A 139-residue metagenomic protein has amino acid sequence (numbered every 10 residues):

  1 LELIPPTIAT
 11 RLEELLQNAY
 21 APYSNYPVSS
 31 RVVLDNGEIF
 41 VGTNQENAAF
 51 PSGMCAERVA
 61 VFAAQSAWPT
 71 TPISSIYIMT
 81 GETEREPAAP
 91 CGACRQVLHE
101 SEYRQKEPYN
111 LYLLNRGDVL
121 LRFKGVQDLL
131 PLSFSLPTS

Functional and structural regions predicted by a protein language model:
L1-T7, L34-D35, S74, L114-R116 (+1 more regions): Catalytic cores of nucleic-acid editing and processing enzymes, centered on the cytidine/adenosine deaminase
L3-A21: Short, basic/aromatic recognition patches
P5-I8, Y23, S30, G53: Hydrophobic alpha-helical segments and helix-packing faces
L12, S29, G37, C94 (+1 more regions): Residue-level signal for inorganic ion chemistry
P22-Y23, P108: Flexible, glycine/charged-enriched surface loops at secondary-structure junctions
N25-L34, Y112: Short beta-strand scaffold segments in enzyme catalytic cores
V32, E38-G42: Short, well-structured hydrophobic secondary-structure segments
V41-T138: Zn2+-dependent cytidine deaminase-like catalytic core
